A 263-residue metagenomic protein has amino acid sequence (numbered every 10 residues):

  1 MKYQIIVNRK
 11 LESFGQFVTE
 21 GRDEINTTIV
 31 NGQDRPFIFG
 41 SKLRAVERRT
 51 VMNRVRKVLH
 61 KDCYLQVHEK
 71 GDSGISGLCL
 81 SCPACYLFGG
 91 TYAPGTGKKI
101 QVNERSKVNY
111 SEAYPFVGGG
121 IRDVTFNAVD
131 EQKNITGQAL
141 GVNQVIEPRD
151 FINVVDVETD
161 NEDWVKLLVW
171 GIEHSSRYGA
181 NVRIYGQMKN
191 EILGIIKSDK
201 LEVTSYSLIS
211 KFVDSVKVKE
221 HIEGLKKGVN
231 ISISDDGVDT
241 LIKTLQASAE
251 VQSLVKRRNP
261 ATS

Functional and structural regions predicted by a protein language model:
M1-S263: RNA-binding basic/glycine-rich loop and surface signature characteristic of RAMP-family CRISPR effectors
